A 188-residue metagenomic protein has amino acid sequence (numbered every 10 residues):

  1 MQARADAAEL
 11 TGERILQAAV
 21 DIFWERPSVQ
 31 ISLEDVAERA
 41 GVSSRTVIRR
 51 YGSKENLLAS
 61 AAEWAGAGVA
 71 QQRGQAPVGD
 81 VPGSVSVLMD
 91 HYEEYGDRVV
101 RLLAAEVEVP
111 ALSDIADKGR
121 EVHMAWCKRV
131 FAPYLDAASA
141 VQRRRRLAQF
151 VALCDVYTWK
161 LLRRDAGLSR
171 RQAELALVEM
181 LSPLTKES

Functional and structural regions predicted by a protein language model:
M1-R39, S44, R49, E55-N56: Basic, helix-initiating cap at the start of DNA-binding domains
A8, A40, S44, V78-P82 (+9 more regions): Alpha-helical bundle regulatory/interaction domains
R14, A18-R26, Q72, R98 (+3 more regions): Solvent-exposed, amphipathic alpha-helical segments
D21-E25, I31, N56-V87: Amphipathic alpha-helical linker/stalk segments
D35-E38, V151-V156: Short acidic alpha-helix initiation/capping motifs at coil-to-helix transition points, especially at protein N-termini
R50-Y51, S60, A176: Residues in the recognition helix of alpha-helical DNA-binding motifs
Y51, A104-V109, L153: Short helix-capping/turn signature of helix-turn-helix
S86-D90, E94, P110-A148, C154 (+1 more regions): Amphipathic alpha-helical packing segments from all-alpha helical-bundle domains
